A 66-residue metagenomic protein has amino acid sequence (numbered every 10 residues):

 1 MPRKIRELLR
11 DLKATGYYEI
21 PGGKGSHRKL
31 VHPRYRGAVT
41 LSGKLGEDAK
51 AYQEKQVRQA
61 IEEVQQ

Functional and structural regions predicted by a protein language model:
M1-G22, L30-Q66: Basic nucleic-acid-binding interfaces
G25: Cytochrome P450 catalytic-core helices
